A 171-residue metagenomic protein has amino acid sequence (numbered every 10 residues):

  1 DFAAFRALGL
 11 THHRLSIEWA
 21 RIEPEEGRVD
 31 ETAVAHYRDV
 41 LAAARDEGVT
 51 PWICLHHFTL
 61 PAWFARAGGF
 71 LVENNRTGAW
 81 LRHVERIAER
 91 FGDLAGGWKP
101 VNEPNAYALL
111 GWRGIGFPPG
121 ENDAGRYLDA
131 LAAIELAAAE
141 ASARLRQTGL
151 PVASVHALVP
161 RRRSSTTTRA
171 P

Functional and structural regions predicted by a protein language model:
D1-F2: Alpha-helical scaffolding within the catalytic cores of extracellular/periplasmic polymer-degrading hydrolases
R6-T11, A20-P171: Non-catalytic scaffold segments within catalytic domains of secreted glycoside hydrolases
